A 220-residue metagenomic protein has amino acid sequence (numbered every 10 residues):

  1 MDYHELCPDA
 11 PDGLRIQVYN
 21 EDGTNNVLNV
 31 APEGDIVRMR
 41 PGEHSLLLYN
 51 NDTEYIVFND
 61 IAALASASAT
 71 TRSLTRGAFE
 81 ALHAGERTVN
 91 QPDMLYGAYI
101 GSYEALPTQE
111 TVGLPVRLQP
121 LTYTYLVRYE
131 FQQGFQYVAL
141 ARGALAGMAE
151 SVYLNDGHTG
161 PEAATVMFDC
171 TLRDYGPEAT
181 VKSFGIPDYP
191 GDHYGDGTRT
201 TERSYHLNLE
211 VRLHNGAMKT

Functional and structural regions predicted by a protein language model:
M1-H4, R117-E130: A short, Gly/Thr-enriched small/hydrophobic beta-strand-prone motif that recurs across taxa
H4-A10, Q133-A139: A short beta-turn/strand-edge loop motif at beta-sheet boundaries
D12-A62, A139-T220: Tryptophan-paired
G13, G113, T122-T124, L140: Extracellular structured ligand-interaction cores
N25-P120: Short, low-hydrophobicity acidic/polar segments
N50-D52, Y129-Q133: A mature extracytoplasmic/lumenal domain signature
L118-T122, Q136-V138, E202: Short gly/pro-enriched beta-turn/loop segments at secondary-structure junctions
Y123, Q132-F135, E150: His-enriched metal-coordination microenvironments in redox/metal-binding proteins
